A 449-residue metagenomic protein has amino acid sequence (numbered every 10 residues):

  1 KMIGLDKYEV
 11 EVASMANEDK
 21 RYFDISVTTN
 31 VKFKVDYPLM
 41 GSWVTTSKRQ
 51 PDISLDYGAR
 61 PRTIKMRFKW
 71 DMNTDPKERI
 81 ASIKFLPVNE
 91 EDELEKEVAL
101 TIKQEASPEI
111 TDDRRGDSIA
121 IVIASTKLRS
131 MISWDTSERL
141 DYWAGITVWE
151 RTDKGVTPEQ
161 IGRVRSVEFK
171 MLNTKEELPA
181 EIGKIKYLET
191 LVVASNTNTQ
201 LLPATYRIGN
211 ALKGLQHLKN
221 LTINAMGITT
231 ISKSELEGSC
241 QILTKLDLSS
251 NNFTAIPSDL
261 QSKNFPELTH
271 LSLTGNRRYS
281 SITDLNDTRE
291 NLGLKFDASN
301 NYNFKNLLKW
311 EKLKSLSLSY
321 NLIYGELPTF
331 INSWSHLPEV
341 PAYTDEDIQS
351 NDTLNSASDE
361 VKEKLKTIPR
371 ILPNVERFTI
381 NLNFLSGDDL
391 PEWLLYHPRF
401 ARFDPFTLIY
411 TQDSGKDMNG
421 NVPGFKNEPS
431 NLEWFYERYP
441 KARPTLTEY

Functional and structural regions predicted by a protein language model:
G4-E9, Y22-D24, T29-K65: Surface-exposed binding patches on compact interaction domains or structured appendages
S107-G145: Surface-exposed cap/linker segments adjacent to membranes
L140-I228, N286-D297: LRR N-terminal entry segment and analogous cap-like coil->beta motifs
I146, P158, E181-G183, A211-K213 (+7 more regions): Hydrophobic anchor residues at the C-terminal helix/turn of individual leucine-rich repeat
V164, L188, T199, T205 (+12 more regions): Conserved hydrophobic position(s) of the canonical leucine-rich repeat
R165-V167, L191-V193, L218-I223, L246-L248 (+6 more regions): Conserved hydrophobic beta-strand positions in leucine-rich repeat
L172, N196, M226, N251 (+9 more regions): Conserved "Asn-ladder"/turn position within leucine-rich repeats
E177-L178, L201-I208, I231-S234, I256-P257 (+6 more regions): Canonical leucine-rich repeat
